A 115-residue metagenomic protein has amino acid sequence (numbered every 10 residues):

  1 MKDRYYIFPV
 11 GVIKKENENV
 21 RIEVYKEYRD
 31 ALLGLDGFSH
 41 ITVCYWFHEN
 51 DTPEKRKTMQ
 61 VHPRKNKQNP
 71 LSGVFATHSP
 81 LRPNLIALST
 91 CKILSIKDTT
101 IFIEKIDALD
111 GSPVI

Functional and structural regions predicted by a protein language model:
M1-T90, L94-I115: Glycine-rich, low-complexity intrinsically disordered segments
